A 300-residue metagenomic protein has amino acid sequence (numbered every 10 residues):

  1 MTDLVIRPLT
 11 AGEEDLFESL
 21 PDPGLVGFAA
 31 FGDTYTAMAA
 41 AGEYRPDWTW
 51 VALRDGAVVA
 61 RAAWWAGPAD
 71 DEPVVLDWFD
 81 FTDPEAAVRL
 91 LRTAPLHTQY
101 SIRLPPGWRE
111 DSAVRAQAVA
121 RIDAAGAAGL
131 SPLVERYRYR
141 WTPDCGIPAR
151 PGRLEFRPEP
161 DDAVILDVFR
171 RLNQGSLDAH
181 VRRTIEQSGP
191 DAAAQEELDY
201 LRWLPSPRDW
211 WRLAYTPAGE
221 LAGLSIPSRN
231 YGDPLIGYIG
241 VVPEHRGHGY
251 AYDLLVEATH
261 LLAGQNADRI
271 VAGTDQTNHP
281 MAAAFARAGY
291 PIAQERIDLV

Functional and structural regions predicted by a protein language model:
M1-Y35, R150-D191: Short amphipathic alpha-helix that is part of the acyltransferase structural core
P21-R54, R183-P217: Active-site rim helix/loop that mediates acceptor-substrate recognition in acyltransferases
G24, D33-W108, G223-P234, V242: Conserved donor-binding loop and adjoining core beta-sheet/short helix segment in diverse acyl/aminoacyl transferases
A57-A60, R208, G219-G223, P280: Glycine-rich acetyl-CoA-binding "A-motif" of GNAT/NAT acetyltransferases
D83-P160, L299-V300: Acyl-donor-binding surface of acyltransferase catalytic domains
P84-H97, V241, G247-G264, H279-R287: Conserved acetyl-CoA-binding loop-helix of GNAT-fold acetyltransferases
Y100-I102, I236, I270-T274: Conserved hydrophobic beta-strand within the GNAT/NAT acetyltransferase core sheet that lines the active-site cleft
A125, F285, Y290: Conserved active-site tyrosine of GNAT-family acetyltransferases
